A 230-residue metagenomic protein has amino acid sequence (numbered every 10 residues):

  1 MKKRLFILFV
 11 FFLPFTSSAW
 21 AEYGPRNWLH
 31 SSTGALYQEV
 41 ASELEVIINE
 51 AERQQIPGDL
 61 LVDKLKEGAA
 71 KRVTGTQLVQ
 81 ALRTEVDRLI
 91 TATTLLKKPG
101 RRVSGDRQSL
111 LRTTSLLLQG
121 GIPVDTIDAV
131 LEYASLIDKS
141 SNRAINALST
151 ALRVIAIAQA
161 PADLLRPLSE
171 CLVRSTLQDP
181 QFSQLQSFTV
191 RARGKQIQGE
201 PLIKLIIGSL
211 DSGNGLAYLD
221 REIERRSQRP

Functional and structural regions predicted by a protein language model:
M1-K2: N-terminal secretory signal peptides that target proteins for export/translocation
L5-P14: Sec-dependent N-terminal signal peptides
T16-S18: N-terminal signal peptide c-region/cleavage motif recognized by signal peptidases
A21-P230: General marker for long, soluble alpha-helical cores
